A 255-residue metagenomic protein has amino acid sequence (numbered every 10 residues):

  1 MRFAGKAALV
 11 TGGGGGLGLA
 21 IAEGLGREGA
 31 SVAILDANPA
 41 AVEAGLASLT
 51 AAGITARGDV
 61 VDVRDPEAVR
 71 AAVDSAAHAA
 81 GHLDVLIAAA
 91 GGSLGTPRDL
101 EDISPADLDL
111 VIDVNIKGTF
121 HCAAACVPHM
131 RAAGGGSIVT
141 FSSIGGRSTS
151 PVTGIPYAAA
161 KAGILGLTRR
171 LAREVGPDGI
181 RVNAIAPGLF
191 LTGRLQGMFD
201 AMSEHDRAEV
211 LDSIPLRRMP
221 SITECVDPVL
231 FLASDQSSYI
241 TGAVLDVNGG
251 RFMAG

Functional and structural regions predicted by a protein language model:
R2-A33, L171: Canonical Rossmann dinucleotide-binding motif of NAD(H)/NADP(H)-dependent dehydrogenases/reductases, specifically
P39-A40, V60-A72, P105, T223-E224: The beta1-alpha1 cofactor-binding region of Rossmann-like NAD(H)/NADP(H)-dependent oxidoreductases
P97, L230, T241-G255: Short C-terminal tail/terminal secondary-structure segment of NAD(P)H-dependent dehydrogenase/reductase domains
P97-L100, S104-I112, D206, V210: Substrate-binding pocket helix/loop in short-chain dehydrogenase/reductase
A123, A160, T168: Active-site helix of classical SDR
P128, R173-P177, S238: Alpha-helical segment proximal to the catalytic Tyr-Lys
S143: Residue(s) in the substrate-gating loop at a strand-loop-helix junction that position the organic substrate next
